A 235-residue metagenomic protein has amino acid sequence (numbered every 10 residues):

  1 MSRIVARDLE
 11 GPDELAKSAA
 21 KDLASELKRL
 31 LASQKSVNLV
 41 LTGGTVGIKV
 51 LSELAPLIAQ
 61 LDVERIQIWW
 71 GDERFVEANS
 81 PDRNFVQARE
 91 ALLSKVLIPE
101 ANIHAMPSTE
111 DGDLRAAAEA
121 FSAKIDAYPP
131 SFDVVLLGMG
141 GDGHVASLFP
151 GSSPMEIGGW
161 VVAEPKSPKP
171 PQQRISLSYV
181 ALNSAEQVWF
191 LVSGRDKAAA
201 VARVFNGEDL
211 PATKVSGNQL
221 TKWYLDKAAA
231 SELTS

Functional and structural regions predicted by a protein language model:
M1-L39, R115: N-terminal glycine-/serine-/threonine-rich phosphate-binding loop
S2-R3, E64-V134: Ligand-binding beta-strand-loop-alpha-helix segment within the catalytic cores of soluble metabolic enzymes
K28-L57: Glycine-rich N-terminal segment of FAD-binding domains in flavoprotein oxidoreductases, spanning the beta-loop-helix
L41-V46, L137-G141, S193: Glycine-rich beta-strand-to-loop/alpha-helix junction loops that act as flexible
E53-D62, V86, E90, P150-G159: A glycine- and small-aliphatic-rich helix-loop capping segment at beta-alpha/alpha-beta transitions that lines
A116, A146-G151, A200-V204, S235: A short secondary-structure junction signal
V134-L137, G141-V180: Class I SAM-dependent methyltransferase SAM-binding "motif I" and its flanking Rossmann-like core
L182-S235: C-terminal functional extensions of proteins
